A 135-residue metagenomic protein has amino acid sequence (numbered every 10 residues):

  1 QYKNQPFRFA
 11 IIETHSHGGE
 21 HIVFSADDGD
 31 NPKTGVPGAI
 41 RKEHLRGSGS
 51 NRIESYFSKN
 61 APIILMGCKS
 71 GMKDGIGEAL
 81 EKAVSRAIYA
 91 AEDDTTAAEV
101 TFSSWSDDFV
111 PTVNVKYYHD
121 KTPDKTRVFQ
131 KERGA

Functional and structural regions predicted by a protein language model:
Q1-Q5: Functional beta-strand-loop-alpha-helix junction segments that form "active/interaction loops" within catalytic
P6, G19, N60, K121-P123 (+1 more regions): Generic alpha-helical secondary structure signal
F9-S104: Catalytic cores of nucleophile-dependent amide-cleaving enzymes
E92-A135: Caspase-like cysteine protease fold
